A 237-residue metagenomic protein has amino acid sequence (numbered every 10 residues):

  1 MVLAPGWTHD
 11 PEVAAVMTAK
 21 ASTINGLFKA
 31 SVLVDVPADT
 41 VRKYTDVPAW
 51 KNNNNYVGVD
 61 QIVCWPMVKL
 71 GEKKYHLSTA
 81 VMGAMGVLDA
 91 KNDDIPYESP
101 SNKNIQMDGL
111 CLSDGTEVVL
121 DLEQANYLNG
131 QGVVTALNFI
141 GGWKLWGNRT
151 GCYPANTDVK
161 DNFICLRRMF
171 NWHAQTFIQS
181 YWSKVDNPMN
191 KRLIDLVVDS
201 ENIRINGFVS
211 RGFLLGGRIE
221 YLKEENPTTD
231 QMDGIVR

Functional and structural regions predicted by a protein language model:
M1-I178, L222: A glycine- and small-residue-enriched flexible loop/hinge signal that marks low-structured segments
G26, N138, G212-L214, Q231-D233: A generic structural signal for short, non-catalytic loop/turn and secondary-structure boundary residues
V41-R42, L70, Y181, V185 (+1 more regions): Residues in flexible loops and secondary-structure boundaries
F163-E224: Acidic, low-complexity glycine/serine/threonine-rich segments
E225-R237: C-terminal edge-of-domain segments
